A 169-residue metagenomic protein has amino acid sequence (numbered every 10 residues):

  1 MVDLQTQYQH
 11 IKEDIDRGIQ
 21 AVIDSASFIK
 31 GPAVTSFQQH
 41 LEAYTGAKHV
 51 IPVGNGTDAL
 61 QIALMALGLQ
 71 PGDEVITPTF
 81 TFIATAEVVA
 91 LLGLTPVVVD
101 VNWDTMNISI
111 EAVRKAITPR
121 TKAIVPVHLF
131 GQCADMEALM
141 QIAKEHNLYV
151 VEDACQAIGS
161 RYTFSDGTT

Functional and structural regions predicted by a protein language model:
M1-S27, P32: N-terminal "arm"/small-domain region of PLP-dependent enzymes with the aminotransferase-like
V2-D3, G54, V125-V127: Short beta-strand segments
T6, S36, D58, I83-A84 (+1 more regions): Short alpha-helical
D16, Q20, D24, Q38-E42 (+5 more regions): Solvent-exposed, non-membrane alpha-helical residues enriched in polar/charged side chains
S25-E74, T85-L92, V97-D100, S165: Phosphate-binding glycine-rich loop
M65-R161: PLP-dependent aminotransferase-like
G167-T169: Short, intrinsically disordered, charge-balanced linker/junction segments flanking boundaries in proteins
